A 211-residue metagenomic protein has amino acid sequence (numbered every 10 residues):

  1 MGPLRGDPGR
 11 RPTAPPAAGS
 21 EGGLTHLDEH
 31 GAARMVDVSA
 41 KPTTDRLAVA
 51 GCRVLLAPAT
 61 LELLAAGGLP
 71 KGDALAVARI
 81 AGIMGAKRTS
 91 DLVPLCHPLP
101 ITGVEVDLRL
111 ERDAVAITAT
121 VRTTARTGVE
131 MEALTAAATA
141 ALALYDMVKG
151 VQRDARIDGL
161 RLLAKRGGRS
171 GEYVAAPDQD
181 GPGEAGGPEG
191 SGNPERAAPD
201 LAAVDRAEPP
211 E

Functional and structural regions predicted by a protein language model:
G2-L75, I80-L95, T102-E211: C-terminal binding/interaction regions
